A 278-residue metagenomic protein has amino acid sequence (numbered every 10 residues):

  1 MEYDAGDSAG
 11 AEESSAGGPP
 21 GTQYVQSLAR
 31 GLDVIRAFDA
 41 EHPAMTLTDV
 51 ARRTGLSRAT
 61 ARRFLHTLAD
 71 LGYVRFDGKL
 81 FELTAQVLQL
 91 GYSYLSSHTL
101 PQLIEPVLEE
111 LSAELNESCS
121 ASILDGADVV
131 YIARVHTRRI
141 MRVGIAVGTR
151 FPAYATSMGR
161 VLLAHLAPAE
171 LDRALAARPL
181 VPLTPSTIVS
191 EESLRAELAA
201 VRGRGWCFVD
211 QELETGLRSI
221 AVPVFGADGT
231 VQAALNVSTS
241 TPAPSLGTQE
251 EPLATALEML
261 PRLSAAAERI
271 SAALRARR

Functional and structural regions predicted by a protein language model:
M1-S97, P101-Q102, E268-A276: N-terminal helix-turn-helix
E2-D7, I140-T215: Short, solvent-exposed recognition segments
Y24-L28, T84, S97, P101 (+7 more regions): Short, structured helix-loop boundary elements
E82-R178: Amphipathic alpha-helical effector-binding/dimerization core of metabolite-sensing transcriptional regulators
R204, Q232-R278: Juxtadomain coupling helices with adjacent low-complexity linkers
R218-V222: Short hydrophobic beta-strand micro-motif common in sensory/regulatory domains
V224-A227: Sensor-regulatory modules in signal-transduction proteins
